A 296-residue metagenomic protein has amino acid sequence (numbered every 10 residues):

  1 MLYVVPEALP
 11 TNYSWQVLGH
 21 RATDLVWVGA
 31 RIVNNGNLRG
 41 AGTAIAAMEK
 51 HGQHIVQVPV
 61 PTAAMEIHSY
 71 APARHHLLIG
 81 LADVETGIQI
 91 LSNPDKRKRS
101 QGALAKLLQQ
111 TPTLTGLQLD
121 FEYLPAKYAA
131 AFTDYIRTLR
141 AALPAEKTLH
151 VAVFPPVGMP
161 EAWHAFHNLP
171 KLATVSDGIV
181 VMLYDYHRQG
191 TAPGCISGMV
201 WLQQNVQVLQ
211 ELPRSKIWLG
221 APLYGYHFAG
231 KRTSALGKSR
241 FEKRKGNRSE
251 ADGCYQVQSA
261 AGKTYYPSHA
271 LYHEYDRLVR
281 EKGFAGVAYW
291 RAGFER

Functional and structural regions predicted by a protein language model:
M1-I196: Chitinase-like catalytic core of GlcNAc-active glycosidases
L18, Q109, Q210, V279-G283: Non-catalytic positions within long, well-ordered alpha-helices that form the structural scaffold/packing of enzyme
H75, L149, K216-I217, V287: Hydrophobic anchor at the start of a short beta-strand that flanks the dinucleotide cofactor-binding loop
A82, L223-Y226, F294-E295: Short, solvent-exposed loop/turn segments at secondary-structure junctions
G178-H187, Q204-L223, H227: Active-site region of glycoside hydrolase catalytic domains
R214-R277: Glycan-binding loop/region signatures in secreted carbohydrate-active enzymes
R277-R296: Acidic/aromatic/glycine-rich contiguous surface patches that form carbohydrate-binding/processing clefts and analogous
